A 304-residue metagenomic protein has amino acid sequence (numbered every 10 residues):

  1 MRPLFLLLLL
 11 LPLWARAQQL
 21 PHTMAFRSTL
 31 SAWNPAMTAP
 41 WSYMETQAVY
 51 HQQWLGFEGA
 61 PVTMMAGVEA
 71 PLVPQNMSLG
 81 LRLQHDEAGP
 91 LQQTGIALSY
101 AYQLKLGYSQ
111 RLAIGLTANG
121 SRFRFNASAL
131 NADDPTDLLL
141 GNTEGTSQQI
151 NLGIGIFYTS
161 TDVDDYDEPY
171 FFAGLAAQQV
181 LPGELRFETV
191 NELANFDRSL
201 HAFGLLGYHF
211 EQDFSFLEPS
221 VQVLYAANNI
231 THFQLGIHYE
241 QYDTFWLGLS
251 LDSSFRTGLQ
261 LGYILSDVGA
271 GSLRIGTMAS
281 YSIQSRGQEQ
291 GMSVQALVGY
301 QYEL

Functional and structural regions predicted by a protein language model:
M1-L4, L106-G107: Positively charged n-region of N-terminal signal peptides that target proteins for export
P3-P12: Sec-dependent N-terminal signal peptides
L13-A17: Sec/Tat signal peptide C-region and signal peptidase I cleavage site
Q18-L304: Subset of outer-membrane beta-barrel
